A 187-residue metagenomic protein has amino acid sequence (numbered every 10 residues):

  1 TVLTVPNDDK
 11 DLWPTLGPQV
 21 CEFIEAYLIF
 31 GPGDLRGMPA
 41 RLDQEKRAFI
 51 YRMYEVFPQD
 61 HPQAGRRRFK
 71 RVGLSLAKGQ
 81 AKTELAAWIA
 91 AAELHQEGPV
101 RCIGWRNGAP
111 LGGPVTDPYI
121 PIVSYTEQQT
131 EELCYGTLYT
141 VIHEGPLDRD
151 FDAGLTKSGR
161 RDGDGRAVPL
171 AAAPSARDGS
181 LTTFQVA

Functional and structural regions predicted by a protein language model:
T1-A187: Phosphate/NTP-binding elements of NTP-utilizing enzymes
